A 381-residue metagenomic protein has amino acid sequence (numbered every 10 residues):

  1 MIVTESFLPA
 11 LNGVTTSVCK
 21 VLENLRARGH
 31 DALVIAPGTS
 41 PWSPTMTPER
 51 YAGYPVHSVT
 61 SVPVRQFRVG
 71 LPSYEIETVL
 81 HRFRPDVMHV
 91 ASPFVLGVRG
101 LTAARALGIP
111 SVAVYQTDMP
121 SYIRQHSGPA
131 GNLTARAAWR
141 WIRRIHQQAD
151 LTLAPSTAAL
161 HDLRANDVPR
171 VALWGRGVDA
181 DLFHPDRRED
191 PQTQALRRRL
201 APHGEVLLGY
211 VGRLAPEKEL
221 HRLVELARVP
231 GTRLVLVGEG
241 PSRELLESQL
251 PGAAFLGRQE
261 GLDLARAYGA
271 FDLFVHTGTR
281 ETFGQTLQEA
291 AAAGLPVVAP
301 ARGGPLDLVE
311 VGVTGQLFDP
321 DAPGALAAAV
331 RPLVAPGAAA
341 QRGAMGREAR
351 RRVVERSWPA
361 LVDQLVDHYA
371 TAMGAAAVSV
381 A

Functional and structural regions predicted by a protein language model:
M1-H57, W358-V366, A370, A377: N-terminal subdomain of nucleotide-sugar transferases
A36, W139-Q194, P202-H203: Donor nucleotide-sugar binding/catalytic pocket of nucleotide-sugar-dependent glycosyltransferases
L80, I145-H146, R258-Q259, R266-F271 (+1 more regions): Short alpha-helical donor nucleotide-sugar binding micro-motif in glycosyltransferases
R197, A201-G231: Conserved donor-binding/catalytic core segment of Leloir-type glycosyltransferases
T279: Aromatic "clamp/platform" in nucleotide-sugar-dependent glycosyltransferases that forms part of the donor/acceptor
P296-A299: Short hydrophobic beta-strand element within catalytic cores of glycosyltransferases and related nucleotide-activated
V311-G312, Q316-P323, P332-A338: Conserved acidic donor-binding segment of nucleotide-sugar-dependent glycosyltransferases
Q341-E355: A short, well-ordered alpha-helix in the C-terminal region of glycosyltransferases
